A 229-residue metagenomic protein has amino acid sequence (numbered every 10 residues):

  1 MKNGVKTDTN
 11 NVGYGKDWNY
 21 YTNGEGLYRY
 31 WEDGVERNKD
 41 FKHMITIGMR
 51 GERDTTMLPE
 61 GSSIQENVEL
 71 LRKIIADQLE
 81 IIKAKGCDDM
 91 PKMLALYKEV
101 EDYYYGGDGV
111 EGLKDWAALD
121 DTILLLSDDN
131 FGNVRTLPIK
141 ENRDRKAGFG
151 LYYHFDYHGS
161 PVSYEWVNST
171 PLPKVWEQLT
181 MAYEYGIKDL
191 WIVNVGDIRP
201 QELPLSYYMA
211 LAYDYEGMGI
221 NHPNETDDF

Functional and structural regions predicted by a protein language model:
M1-K2, D33, D40-K42, E80 (+1 more regions): Catalytic domains of carbohydrate-active enzymes, especially glycoside hydrolases
K2, K98, V195-R199: Short, solvent-exposed turn/loop segments enriched in Gly/Ser/Thr/Pro and often Arg
K2-Y30, K146-Y152: Active-site-adjacent "subsite" loops/lids of carbohydrate-active enzymes
V5-K16, G109, P204-M209, D214: Short low-complexity, flexible loop/linker segments enriched in glycine and/or proline with clustered acidic
G13-G15, D54-Q65, D156-W166: Glycine- and acidic
N19-K146: Gly/Pro-rich turn-and-neighbor structural signature
L126-G132, I139-F229: Structured mid-domain segments that build the active-site/substrate or prosthetic-cofactor binding neighborhood
